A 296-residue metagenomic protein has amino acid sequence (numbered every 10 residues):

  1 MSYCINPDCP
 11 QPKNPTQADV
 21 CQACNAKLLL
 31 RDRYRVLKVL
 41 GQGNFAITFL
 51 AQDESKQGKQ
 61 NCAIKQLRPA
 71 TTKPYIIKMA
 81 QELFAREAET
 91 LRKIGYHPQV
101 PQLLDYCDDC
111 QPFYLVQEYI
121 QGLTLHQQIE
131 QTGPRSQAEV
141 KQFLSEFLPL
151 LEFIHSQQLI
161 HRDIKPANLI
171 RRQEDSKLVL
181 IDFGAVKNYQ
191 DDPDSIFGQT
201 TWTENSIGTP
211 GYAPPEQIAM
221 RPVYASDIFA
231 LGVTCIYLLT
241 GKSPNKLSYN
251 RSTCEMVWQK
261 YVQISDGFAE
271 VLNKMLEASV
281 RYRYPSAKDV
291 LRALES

Functional and structural regions predicted by a protein language model:
L37-N44, T48: Protein kinase glycine-rich loop
K73-K93: AlphaC helix of the eukaryotic protein kinase fold
Y106: Activation-segment/catalytic-loop signature of the eukaryotic protein kinase fold
C110-T124, Q128: Conserved short submotifs of the Hanks-type protein kinase catalytic core that shape the nucleotide-binding pocket
F143-L144: Activation segment signature within eukaryotic-like protein kinase domains
H155-R172: Catalytic-loop of the protein kinase fold
F197-E216: Conserved activation segment of eukaryotic-like protein kinases, specifically the C-terminal portion of the activation
